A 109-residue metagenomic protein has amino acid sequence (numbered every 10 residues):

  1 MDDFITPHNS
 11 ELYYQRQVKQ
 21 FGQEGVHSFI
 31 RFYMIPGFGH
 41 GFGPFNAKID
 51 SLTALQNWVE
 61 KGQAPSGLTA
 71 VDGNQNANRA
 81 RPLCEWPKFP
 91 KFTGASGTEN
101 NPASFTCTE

Functional and structural regions predicted by a protein language model:
M1-E109: C-terminal His-loop and adjacent cap/lid subdomain of alpha/beta-hydrolase
